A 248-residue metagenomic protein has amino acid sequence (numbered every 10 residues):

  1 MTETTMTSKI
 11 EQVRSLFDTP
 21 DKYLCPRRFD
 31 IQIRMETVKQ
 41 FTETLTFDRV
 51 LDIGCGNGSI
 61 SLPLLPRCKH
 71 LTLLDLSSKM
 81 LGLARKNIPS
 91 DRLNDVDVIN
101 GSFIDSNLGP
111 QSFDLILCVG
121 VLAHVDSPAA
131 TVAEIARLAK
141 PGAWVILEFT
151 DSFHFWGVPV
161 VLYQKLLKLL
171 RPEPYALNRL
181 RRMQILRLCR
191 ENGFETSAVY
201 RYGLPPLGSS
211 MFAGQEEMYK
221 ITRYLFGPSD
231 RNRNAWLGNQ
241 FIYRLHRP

Functional and structural regions predicted by a protein language model:
T2-L45, P63, L83, K220-I221 (+1 more regions): Conserved class I S-adenosyl-L-methionine
F47-G56: Conserved class I S-adenosyl-L-methionine
N57-D105: Class I SAM-dependent methyltransferase SAM/SAH-binding core
L117: A conserved beta-strand element that flanks and buttresses the S-adenosyl-L-methionine
A129-W144: A short glycine-rich, Lys/Arg-flanked "PGG" loop and its adjoining helix->strand segment in the class I
I146-K168: Conserved class I S-adenosyl-L-methionine
V160-L167, R187, A198-P248: A C-terminal cap/extension of S-adenosyl-L-methionine-dependent methyltransferases that defines the acceptor-substrate
K168-Q184: Acceptor-substrate binding/catalytic loop of class I
